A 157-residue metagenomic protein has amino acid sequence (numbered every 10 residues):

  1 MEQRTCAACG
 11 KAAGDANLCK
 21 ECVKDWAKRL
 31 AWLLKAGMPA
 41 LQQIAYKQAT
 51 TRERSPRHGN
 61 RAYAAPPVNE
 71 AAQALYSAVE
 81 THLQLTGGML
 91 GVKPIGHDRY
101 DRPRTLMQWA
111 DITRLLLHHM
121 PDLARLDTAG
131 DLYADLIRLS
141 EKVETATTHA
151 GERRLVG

Functional and structural regions predicted by a protein language model:
M1-G151: Protein-protein interaction interfaces in oligomeric scaffolds, predominantly long amphipathic alpha-helices
